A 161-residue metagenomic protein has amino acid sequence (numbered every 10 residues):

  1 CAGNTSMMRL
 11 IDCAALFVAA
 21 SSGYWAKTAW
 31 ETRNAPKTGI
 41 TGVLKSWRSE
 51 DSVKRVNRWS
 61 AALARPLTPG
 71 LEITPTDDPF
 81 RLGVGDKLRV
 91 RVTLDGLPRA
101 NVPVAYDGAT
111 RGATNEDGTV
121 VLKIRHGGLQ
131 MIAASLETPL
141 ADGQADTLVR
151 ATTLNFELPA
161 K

Functional and structural regions predicted by a protein language model:
C1-A15: A surface-exposed beta-strand-loop module
C1-T5, T114-G128: Glycine-centered loop-to-beta-strand initiation motif
C13-F17, G128-I132: Exposed beta-strand face motif in extracellular beta-rich ectodomains
S21-A29, T138-G143: Short acidic/polar inter-strand loop motif in beta-rich domains
T32-K87, A145-K161: Beta-strand-rich domain onsets/edges
K87-T93: Short edge beta-strand/loop segments characteristic of extracellular beta-sandwich folds
G96-A100: A short beta-turn/strand-edge loop motif at beta-sheet boundaries
V102-G112: Short amphipathic beta-strand segments in non-cytosolic proteins
